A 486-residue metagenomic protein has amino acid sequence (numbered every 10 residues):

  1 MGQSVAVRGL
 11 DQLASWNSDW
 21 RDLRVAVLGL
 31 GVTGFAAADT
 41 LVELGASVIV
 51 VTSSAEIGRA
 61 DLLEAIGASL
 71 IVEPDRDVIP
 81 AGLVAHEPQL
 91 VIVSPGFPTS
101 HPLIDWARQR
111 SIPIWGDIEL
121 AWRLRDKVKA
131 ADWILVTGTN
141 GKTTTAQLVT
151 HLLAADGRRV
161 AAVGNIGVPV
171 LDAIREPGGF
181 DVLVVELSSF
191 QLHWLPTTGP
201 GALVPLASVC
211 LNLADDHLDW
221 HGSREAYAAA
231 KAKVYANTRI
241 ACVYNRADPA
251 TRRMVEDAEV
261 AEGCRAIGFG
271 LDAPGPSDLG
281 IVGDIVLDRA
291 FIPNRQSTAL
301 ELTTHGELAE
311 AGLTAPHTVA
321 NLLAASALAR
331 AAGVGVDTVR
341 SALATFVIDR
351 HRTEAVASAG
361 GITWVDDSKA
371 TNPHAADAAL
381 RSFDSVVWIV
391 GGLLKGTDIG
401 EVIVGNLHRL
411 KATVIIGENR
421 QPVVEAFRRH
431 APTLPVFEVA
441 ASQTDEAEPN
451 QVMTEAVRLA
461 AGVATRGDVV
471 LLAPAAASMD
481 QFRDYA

Functional and structural regions predicted by a protein language model:
M1-L120: N-terminal leader/targeting and accessory segments in enzymes
G9-L10, A14-R24, A36-L44, H305-L410 (+1 more regions): Nucleotide phosphate-binding/pyrophosphate-handling subdomain across enzymes that bind or process nucleotide phosphates
G29, L41, V91, V136 (+12 more regions): Residue-level signal for inorganic ion chemistry
V32, P98, N140-T144, V319 (+2 more regions): Residue-level detector of alpha-helix initiation sites
A46-S54, V243-R246, I389-V390, R409-N419: Short internal beta-strands
T52, I71-P74, W115-L120, A161-G164 (+5 more regions): Beta-strand->loop->alpha-helix junctions that form or flank phosphate-binding loops in nucleotide-handling enzymes
A60-D61, I66-G67, G400-D468: C-terminal helical cap/extension that packs against the catalytic core of soluble nucleotide-cofactor enzymes
I79-H86, P95-R246, A250-E262, F383 (+2 more regions): Phosphate-binding loop of NTP-binding sites
